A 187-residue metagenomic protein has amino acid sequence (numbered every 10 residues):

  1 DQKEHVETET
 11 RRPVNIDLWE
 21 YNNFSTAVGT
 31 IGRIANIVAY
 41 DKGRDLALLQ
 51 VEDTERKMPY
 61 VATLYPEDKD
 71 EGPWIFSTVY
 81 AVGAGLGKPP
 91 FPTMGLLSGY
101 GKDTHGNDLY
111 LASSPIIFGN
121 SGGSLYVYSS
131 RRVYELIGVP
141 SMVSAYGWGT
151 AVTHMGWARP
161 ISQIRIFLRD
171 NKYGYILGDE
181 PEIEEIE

Functional and structural regions predicted by a protein language model:
D1, T93, I137-Y146: Short beta->alpha transition motifs characteristic of CBS
D1-F76, Y80-V82, G87-P90, K172-P181: Conserved active-site neighborhood of the chymotrypsin/trypsin-like protease fold
A27, T104-G106, S129-E135, W148-A151: Short, solvent-exposed loop/turn segments that connect beta-strands within catalytic domains and beta-strand-rich
I37-Y40, A84, Y100, Y128 (+1 more regions): Residue-level recognition of beta-strand microenvironments
V38-R44, E55, K88, G99-L111 (+1 more regions): Gly/Ser-enriched beta-turn/beta-hairpin loop segments
T93-G99: Short beta-strand-centered aromatic/proline hotspots
P115-P140: Catalytic nucleophile loop of clan PA
R159-E187: Pro/Ala/Gly-rich low-complexity, hydrophilic intrinsically disordered segments
